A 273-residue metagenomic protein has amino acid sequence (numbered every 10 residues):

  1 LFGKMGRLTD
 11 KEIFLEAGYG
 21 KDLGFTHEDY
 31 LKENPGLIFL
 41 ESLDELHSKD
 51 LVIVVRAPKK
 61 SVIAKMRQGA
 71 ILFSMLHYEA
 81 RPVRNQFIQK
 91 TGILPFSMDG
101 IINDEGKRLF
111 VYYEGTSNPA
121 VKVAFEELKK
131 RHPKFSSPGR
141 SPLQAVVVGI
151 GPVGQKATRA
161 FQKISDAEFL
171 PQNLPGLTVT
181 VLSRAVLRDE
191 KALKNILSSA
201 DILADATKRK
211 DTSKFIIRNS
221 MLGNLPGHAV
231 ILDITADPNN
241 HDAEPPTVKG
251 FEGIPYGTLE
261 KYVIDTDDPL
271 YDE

Functional and structural regions predicted by a protein language model:
L1-E41, L51-A57, F73-S74: Metallocofactor- and cofactor-centric catalytic cores in central/energy metabolism, strongly enriched
L1-G24, E127-T207: Glycine-rich phosphate/diphosphate-binding loop of Rossmann-like nucleotide-binding domains
G36-S42, F96, L187: Short acidic-hydrophobic, aromatic-tinged amphipathic segments that line or gate anion-handling sites
D44-L46, K65, N195-I196, N224: Structural alpha-helical scaffold elements that stabilize or flank donor/cofactor-binding regions in carbohydrate
K49-D50, A200: An anion/phosphate-binding loop that grips the pyrophosphate of nucleotide cofactors and donors
L51-F125: Phosphate/diphosphate ligand-binding glycine-rich loop within oxidoreductases
D99-G139, A236-E273: Adenosine-phosphate binding glycine-rich loop
L182-D272: Rossmann-like adenosine-cofactor binding region
